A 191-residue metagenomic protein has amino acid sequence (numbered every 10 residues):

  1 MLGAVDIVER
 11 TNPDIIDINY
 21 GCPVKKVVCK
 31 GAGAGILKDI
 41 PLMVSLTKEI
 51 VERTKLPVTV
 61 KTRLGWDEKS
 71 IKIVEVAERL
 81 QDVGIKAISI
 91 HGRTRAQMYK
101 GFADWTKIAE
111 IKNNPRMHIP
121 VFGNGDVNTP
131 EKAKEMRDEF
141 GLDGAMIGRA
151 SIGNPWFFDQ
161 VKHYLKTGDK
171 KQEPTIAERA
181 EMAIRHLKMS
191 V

Functional and structural regions predicted by a protein language model:
M1-Q81: Active-site entrance/lid segments in N-terminal catalytic domains of soluble metabolic enzymes
A4-D6, A103, M136: Surface-exposed beta-strand edges and their flanking turn/coil or helix-capping segments
Y20, V60-L64, I90-G92, G123-G125 (+1 more regions): A cross-domain feature marking catalytic cores of carbohydrate-active enzymes and several ubiquitous metabolic/repair
K30, A34, H91, H163-G168: Short glycine/proline- and charge-enriched loop/turn segments that cap or connect secondary-structure elements
S45, R53-K55, D67-A87, Y99 (+3 more regions): Alpha/beta catalytic cores of nucleotide-metabolism and tRNA/nucleoside-modifying enzymes
